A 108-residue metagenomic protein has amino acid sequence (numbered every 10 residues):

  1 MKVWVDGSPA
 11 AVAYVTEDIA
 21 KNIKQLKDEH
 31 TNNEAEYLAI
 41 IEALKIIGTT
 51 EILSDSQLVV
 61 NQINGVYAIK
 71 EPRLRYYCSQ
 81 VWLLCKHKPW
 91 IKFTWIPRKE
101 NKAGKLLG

Functional and structural regions predicted by a protein language model:
M1-L38, E42-G48: RNase H-like nuclease fold core
W4, S8-A10, I41-G108: RNase H catalytic domain
